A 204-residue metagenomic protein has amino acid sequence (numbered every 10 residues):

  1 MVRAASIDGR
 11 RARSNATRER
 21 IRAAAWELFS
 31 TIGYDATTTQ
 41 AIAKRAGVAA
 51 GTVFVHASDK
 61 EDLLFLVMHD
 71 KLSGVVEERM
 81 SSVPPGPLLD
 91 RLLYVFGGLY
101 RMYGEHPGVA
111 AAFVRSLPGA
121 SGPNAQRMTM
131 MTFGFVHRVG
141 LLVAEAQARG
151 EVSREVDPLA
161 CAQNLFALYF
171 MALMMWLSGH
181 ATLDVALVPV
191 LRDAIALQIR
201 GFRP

Functional and structural regions predicted by a protein language model:
M1-A16: N-terminal intrinsically disordered/low-complexity leader segments
A16, R20, A24, L28-D62 (+1 more regions): Helix-turn-helix
D35, V152, A181-T182: Conserved hydrophobic residue
L66, M80-V109, P158-L165, V188-L191: Hydrophobic alpha-helical connector segments
H69-V75: Short, basic, alpha-helical segments at the C-terminal edge of helix-turn-helix-like DNA-binding modules
V76, P123-R149, L159-Q163, A167 (+1 more regions): Amphipathic alpha-helical packing segments from all-alpha helical-bundle domains
R101-E105, L141, E145, Q163-D184 (+1 more regions): Amphipathic C-terminal alpha-helical segment
Y103-P123, M174-S178: Amphipathic alpha-helical segments used for helix-helix packing
